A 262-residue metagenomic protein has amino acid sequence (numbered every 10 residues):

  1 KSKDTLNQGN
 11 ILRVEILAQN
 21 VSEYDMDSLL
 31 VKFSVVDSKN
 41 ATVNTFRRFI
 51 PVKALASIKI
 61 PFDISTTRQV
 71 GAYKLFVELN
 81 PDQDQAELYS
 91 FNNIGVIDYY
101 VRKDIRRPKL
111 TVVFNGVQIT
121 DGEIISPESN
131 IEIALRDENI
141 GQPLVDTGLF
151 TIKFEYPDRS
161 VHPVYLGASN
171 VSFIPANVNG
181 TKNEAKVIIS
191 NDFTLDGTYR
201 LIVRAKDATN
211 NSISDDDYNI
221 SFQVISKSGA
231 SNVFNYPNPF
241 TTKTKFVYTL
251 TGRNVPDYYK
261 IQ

Functional and structural regions predicted by a protein language model:
K1-R200, R204-K227: Extracellular/luminal regions of secreted and cell-surface proteins that mediate adhesion/ECM remodeling
Q223-Q262: Glycine-centered coil/turn sites that cap beta-strands in beta-rich domains
